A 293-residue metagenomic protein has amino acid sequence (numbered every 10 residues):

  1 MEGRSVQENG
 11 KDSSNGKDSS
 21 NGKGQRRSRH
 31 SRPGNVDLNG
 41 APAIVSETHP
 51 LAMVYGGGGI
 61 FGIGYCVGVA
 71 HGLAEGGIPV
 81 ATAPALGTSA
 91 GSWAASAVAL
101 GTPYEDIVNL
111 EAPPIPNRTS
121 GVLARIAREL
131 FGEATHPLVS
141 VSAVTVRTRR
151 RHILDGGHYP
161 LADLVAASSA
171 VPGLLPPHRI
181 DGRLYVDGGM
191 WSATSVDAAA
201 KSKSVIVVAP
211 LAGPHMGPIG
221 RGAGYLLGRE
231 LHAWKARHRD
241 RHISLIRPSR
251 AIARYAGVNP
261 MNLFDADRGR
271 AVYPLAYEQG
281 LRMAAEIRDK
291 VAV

Functional and structural regions predicted by a protein language model:
M1-T88, A94-V293: Patatin-like phospholipase
